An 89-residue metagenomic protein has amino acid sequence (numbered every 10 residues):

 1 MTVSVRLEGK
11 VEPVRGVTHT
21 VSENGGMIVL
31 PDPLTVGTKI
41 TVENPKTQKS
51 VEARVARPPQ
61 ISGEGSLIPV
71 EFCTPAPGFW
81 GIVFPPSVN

Functional and structural regions predicted by a protein language model:
M1-N89: Structured alpha-helical
